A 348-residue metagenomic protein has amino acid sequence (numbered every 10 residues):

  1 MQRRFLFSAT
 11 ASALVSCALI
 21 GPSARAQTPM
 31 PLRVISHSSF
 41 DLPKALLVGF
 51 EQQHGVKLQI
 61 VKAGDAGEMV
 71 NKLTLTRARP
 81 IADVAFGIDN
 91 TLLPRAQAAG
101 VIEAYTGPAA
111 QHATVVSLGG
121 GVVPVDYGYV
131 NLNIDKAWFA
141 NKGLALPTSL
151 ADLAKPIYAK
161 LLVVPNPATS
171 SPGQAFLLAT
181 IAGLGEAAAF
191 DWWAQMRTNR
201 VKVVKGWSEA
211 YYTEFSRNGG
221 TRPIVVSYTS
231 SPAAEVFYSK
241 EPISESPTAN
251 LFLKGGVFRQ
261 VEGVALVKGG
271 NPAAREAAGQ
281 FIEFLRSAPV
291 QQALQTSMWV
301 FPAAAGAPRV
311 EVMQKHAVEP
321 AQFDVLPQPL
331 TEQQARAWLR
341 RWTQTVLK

Functional and structural regions predicted by a protein language model:
Q2-F7: N-terminal export leaders
A26-R95, K348: Early extracytoplasmic/lumenal segment of secretory-pathway proteins
K44, A66-I102, A109-L118, T213-E214 (+1 more regions): Pocket-flanking alpha-helical
P80-A85, E103-K136, L150-A151, L161-P167: A structural signal for short loop-to-beta-strand junctions that line the ligand-binding cleft of periplasmic/secreted
I102-A109, V122-P124, A151-A154, F237-F258 (+1 more regions): Short beta-strand->loop
N133-W138, V261-A274, A293-L294: A bilobed periplasmic-binding-protein/Venus flytrap-type ligand-binding module shared by bacterial periplasmic
A179-G256: Ligand-binding pocket segment of bilobal, Venus flytrap-like solute-binding proteins
A273-E276, F284-K348: Extracellular/periplasmic juxtamembrane helices and adjacent flexible linkers that interface with membrane partners
